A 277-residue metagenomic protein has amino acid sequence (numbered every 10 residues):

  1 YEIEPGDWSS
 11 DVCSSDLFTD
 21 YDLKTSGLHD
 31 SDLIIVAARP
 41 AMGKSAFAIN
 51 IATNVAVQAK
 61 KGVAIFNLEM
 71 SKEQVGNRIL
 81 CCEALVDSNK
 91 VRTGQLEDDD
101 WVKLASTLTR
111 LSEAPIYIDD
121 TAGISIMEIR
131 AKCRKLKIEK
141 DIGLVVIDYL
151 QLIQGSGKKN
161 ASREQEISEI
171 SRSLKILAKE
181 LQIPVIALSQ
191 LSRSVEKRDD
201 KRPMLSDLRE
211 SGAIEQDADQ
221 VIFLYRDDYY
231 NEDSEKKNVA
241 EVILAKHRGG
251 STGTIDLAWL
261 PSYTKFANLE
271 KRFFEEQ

Functional and structural regions predicted by a protein language model:
Y1-C13: Single conserved hydrophobic/aromatic residue that forms the stacking wall/gate of nucleotide- or nucleobase-binding
S10-L23: N-terminal pre-Walker A segment at the start of P-loop NTPase domains
F18, S26-M70, I124-K137, G143-V146 (+2 more regions): P-loop NTPase nucleotide-binding module
N50, N54-D141, G155, I255-A258: Cytosolic-facing regulatory segments adjacent to core modules
I126-I142, K159, R172-Q182, R193-Q277: C-terminal regions of RecA-like/P-loop NTPase motor modules
V146-I147, P184-S189: Structural recognition of the conserved hydrophobic beta-strand(s) that form the central parallel beta-sheet of P-loop
L150: Conserved Walker B
Q154-A161: Conserved ATPase-coupling elements of RecA-like P-loop NTPase cores
